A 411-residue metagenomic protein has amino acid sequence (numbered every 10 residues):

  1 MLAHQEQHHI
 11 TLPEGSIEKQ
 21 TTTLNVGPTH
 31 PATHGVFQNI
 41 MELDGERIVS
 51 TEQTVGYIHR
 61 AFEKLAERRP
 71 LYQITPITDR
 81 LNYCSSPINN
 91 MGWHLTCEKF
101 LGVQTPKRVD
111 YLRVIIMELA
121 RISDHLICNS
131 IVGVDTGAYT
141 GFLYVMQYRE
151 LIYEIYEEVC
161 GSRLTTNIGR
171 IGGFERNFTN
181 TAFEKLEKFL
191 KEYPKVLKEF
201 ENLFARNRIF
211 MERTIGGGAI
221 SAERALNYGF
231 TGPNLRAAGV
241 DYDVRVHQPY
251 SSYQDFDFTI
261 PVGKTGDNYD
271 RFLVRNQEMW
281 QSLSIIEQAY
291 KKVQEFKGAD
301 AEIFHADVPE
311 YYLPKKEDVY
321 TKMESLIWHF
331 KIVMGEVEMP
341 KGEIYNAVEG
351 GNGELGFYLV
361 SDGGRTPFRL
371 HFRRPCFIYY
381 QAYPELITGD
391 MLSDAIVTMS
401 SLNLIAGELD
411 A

Functional and structural regions predicted by a protein language model:
M1-A411: Metal/cofactor-centered catalytic core regions of large enzymes
